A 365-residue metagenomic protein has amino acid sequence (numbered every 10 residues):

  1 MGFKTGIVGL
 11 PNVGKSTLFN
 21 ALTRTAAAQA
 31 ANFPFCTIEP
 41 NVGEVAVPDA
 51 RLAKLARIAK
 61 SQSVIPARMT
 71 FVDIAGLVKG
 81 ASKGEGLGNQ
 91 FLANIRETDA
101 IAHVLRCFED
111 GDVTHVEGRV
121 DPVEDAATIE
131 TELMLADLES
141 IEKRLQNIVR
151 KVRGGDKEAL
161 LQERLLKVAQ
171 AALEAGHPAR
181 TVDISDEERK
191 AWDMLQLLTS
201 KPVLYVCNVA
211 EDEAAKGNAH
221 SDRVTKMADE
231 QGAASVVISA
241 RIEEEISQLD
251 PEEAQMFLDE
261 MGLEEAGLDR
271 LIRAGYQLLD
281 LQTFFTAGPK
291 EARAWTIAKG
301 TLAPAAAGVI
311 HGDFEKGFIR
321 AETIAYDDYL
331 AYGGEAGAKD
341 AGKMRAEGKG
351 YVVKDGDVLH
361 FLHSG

Functional and structural regions predicted by a protein language model:
M1-T114, E142-K143, I148: Conserved G1/Walker A P-loop phosphate-binding module
G2-V8, V13, F19, N147-K354 (+1 more regions): C-terminal-of-GTPase-core extension/linker across diverse P-loop GTPases
G6, F35, P40-G43, A50-L52 (+16 more regions): Short capping/connector residues at structural and topological boundaries
T17, P34, T70, V120 (+4 more regions): Generic signal for short, ordered secondary-structure residues within or immediately flanking folded domains
L22, G84-L87, V116-R119, N218-D222 (+1 more regions): Short, glycine/charged-enriched secondary-structure capping and boundary segments
A26-P34, N41-G43, R51-K54, K83 (+11 more regions): Glycine-rich, flexible loop/turn motifs
F35, D49-L52, Q62-F71, E85-D99 (+9 more regions): Amphipathic alpha-helical transducer elements in NTP-driven molecular machines
G43-P48, A75-E85, R96-K157, A172-S185 (+1 more regions): Conserved Switch II/interswitch segment of TRAFAC-class P-loop GTPases
